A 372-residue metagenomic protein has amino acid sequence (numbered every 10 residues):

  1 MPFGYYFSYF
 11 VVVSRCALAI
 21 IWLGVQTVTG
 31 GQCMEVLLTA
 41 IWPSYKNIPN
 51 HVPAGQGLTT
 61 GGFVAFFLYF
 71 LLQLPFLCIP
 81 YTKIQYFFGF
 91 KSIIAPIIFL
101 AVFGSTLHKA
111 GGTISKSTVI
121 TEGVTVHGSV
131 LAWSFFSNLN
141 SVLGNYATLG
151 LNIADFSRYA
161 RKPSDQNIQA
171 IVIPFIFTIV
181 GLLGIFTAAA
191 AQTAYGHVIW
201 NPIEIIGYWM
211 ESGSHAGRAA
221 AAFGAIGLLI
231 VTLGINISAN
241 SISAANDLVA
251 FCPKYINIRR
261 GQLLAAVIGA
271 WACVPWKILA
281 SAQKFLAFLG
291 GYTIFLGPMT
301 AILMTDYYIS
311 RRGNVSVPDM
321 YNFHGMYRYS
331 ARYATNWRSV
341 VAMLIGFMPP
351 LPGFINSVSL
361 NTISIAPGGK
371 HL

Functional and structural regions predicted by a protein language model:
M1, G89-C273: Membrane-embedded translocation segments of transport machinery
P2, F10, W22-V25, V36 (+5 more regions): Membrane-water interface regions at transmembrane-helix termini and the short interhelical loops of multi-pass membrane
S8-N50, G234-D247: Hydrophobic transmembrane alpha-helices that form the core helical bundles of multi-pass secondary transporters
S14, V25-G31, V64-K109, S115-V119 (+2 more regions): Membrane-interface loop-to-helix entry segments
V28-F67, L74, C78-Y81, K109-S137 (+3 more regions): Inter-helical loop and helix-membrane interface segments of multi-pass membrane transporters/permeases
G55-F66, A250-L279, Q283, R328-M348: Loop-to-transmembrane helix boundary motifs in multi-pass membrane proteins
Q56, T82-K91, A220, G224 (+3 more regions): Transmembrane helix-loop boundary segments of multi-pass membrane transporters
M299-L372: C-terminal membrane-solvent junction of multi-pass transporters and transport-like membrane proteins
